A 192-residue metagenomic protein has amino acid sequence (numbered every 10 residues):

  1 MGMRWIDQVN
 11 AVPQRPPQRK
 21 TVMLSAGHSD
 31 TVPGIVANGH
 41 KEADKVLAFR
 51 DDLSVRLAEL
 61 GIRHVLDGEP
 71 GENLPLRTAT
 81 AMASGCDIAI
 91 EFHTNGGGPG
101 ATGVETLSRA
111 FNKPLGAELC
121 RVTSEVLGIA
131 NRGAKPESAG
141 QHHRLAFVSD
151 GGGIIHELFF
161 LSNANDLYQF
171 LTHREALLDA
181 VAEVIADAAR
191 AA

Functional and structural regions predicted by a protein language model:
M1-G2, N10-P13, E183, D187-A191: Acidic, gly/pro-rich intrinsically disordered regions characteristic of viral assembly/maturation proteins
G2-T78: Active-site histidine-acidic residue metal-binding/catalytic motifs, centered on HxH/HExxH-like signatures
R19-K20, E59-R63, S84-A89, I129-A130 (+1 more regions): Loop/turn elements at helix/coil->beta-strand transitions in domains of secreted/extracellular proteins
M23-S25, A89-N95, K135-A192: Active-site-adjacent mobile loop/cap segments within catalytic or ligand-binding domains
S29-T31, P70-L74, T94-P99, F111-K113 (+3 more regions): Solvent-exposed loop/turn segments at secondary-structure junctions within structured extracellular/periplasmic domains
V32-E42, G96-V126: A short, glycine/acidic-enriched catalytic loop
A48-S54, A58, N112-G128, D166-A192: Long, well-ordered alpha-helical scaffolding segments within enzyme catalytic domains, especially pronounced
P75-C86, S108-A110, R144-D150: Mature extracellular/periplasmic domains of secretome proteins
